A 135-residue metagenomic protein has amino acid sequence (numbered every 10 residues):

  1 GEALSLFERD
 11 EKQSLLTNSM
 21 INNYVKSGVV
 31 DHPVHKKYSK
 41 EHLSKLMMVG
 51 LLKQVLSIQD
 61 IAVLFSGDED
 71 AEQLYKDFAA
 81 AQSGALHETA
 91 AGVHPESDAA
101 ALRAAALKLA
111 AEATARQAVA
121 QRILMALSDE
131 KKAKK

Functional and structural regions predicted by a protein language model:
G1-D68: Basic helix-turn-helix/winged-helix DNA-binding cores and closely related short helical interaction motifs
G67-K135: Intrinsically disordered, low-complexity, charge-dense segments enriched in Lys/Arg and Glu/Asp interspersed
